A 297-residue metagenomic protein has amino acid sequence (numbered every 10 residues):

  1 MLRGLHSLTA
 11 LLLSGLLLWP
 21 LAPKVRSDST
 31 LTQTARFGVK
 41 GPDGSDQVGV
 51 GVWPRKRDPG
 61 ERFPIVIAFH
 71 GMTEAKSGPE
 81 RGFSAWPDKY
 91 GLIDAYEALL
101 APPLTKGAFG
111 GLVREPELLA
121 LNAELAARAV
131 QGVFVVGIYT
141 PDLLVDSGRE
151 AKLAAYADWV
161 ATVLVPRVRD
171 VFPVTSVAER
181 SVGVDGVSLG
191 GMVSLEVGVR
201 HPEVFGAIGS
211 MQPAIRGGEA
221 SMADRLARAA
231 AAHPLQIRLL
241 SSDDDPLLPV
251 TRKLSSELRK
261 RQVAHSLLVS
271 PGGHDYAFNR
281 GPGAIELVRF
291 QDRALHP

Functional and structural regions predicted by a protein language model:
M1-T9: Bacterial N-terminal signal peptides that target proteins for export
T9-L17: Bacterial N-terminal signal peptides
L18-K24: Membrane-interface motif at the C-terminal end of an N-terminal transmembrane signal
K24-P297: Non-catalytic cap/lid and distal C-terminal segments of serine-dependent acyl enzymes
